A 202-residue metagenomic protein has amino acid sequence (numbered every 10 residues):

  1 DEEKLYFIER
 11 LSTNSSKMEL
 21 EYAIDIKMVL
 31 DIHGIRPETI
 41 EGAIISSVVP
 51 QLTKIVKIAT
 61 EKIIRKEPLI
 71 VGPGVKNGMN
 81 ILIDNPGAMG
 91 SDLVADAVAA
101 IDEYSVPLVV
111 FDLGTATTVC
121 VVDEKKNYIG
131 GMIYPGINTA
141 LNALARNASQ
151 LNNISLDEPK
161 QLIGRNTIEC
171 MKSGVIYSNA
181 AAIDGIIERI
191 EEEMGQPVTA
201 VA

Functional and structural regions predicted by a protein language model:
D1-D31, K125-N152, E158: Short glycine-rich, Thr/Ser-proximal phosphate-binding strand/loop in the N-terminal lobe of ATP-dependent enzymes
D1-V71, V75: N-terminal glycine/serine-rich phosphate-binding loop of ATP-dependent small-molecule kinases, especially carbohydrate
T13, L141-A202: ATP-binding/phosphotransfer module of carbohydrate and carboxylate kinases, centering on a glycine-rich
N14, M18, I44, V48 (+7 more regions): Catalytic cores of large soluble enzymes that bind and process phosphate-bearing ligands
H33-E38, E103-S105, E193-Q196: Glycine-rich phosphate-binding loop signature in dinucleotide/nucleotide-binding domains
I44, L108-D112, V201: Short glycine-aspartate micro-motif
K57-I58, I63-I70, V75-N147, I176-I187: Phosphate-binding/catalytic loop of phosphoryl-transfer enzymes
